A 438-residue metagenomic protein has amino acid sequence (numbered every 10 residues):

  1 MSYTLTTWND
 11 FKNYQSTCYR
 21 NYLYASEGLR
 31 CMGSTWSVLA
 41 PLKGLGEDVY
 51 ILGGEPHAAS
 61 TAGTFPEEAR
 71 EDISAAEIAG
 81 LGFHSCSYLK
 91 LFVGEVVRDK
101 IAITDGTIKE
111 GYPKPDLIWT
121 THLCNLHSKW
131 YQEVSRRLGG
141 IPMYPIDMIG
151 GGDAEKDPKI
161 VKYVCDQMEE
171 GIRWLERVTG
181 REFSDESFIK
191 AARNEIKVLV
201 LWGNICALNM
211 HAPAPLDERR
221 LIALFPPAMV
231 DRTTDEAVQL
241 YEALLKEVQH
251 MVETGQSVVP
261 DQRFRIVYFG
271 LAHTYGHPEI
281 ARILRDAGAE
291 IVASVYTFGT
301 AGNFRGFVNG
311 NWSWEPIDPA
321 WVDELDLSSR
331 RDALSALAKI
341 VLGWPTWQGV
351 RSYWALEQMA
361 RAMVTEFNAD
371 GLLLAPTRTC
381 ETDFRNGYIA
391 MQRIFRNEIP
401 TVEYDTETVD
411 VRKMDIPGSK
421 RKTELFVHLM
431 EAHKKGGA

Functional and structural regions predicted by a protein language model:
M1-L29, C165, E169, R173-N303 (+1 more regions): A charged, amphipathic alpha-helical module
E27, W36, P41-A76, A272-S352 (+1 more regions): Redox- and metal-dependent alpha/beta enzyme cores, enriched for Fe-S-associated oxidoreductases and cofactor-handling
C31-L117, H122-Y131, S135: An N-terminal, globular interaction/scaffold subdomain
I103-T107, Q348-N368, R385-N386: A short, acidic, amphipathic alpha-helical segment used as a generic capping/interface helix at domain edges
G111-L208: Internal, well-ordered alpha/beta segment that forms a basic, Gly-enriched binding/recognition surface
P115, V364, N368-L374: Proline-aspartate-enriched helix->loop->beta-strand connector
V134, L138-P142, D383-D410: Short acidic, glycine/proline-enriched helix-loop-strand junctions
M391, F395, V402-A438: C-terminal regions of proteins
